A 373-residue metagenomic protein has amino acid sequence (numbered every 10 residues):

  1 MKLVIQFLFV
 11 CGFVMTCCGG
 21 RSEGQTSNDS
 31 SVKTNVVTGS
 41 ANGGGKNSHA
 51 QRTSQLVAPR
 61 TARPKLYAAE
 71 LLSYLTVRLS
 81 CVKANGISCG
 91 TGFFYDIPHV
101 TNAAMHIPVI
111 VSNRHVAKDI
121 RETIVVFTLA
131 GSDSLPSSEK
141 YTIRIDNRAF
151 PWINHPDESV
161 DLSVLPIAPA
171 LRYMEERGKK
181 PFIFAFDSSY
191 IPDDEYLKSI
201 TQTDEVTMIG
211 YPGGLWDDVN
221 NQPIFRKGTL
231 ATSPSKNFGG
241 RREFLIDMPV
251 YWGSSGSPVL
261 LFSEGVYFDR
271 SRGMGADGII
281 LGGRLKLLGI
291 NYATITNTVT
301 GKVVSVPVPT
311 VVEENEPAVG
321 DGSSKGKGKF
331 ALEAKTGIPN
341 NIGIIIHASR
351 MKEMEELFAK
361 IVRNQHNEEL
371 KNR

Functional and structural regions predicted by a protein language model:
M1-I5: Positively charged n-region of N-terminal signal peptides that target proteins for export
Q6-T16: Bacterial N-terminal signal peptides
C18-R21: Bacterial signal peptide processing site
E23-T38: Short, low-complexity, disordered segments immediately C-terminal to signal peptides in bacterial exported proteins
A58-R60, Y74, A84, C89 (+7 more regions): Serine endopeptidase catalytic core focused on the charge-relay Asp
T76-V109: A conserved glycine-rich beta-strand in the N-terminal activation segment of trypsin-fold
S112: Cytochrome P450 catalytic-core helices
T300-R373: PDZ/PDZ-like groove recognition
